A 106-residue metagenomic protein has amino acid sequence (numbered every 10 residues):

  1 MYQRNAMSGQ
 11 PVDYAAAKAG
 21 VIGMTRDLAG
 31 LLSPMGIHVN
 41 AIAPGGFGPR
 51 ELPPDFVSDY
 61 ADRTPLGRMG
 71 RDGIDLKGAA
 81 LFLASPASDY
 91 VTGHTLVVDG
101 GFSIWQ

Functional and structural regions predicted by a protein language model:
M1-G20, T25-P34, G46: Catalytic loop of short-chain dehydrogenase/reductase
M1-Y2, G46-G48, L52, G101-S103: Conserved sequence/active-site signature of Rossmann-fold short-chain dehydrogenase/reductase
S33, H38, V91-G93: Short, small/polar-rich loop/turn modules that mediate ligand/substrate recognition or access, typified
H38-G48, A84, V97-D99: Conserved SDR Rossmann-fold cofactor-binding beta-strand/turn motif
D55-I74: Catalytic Tyr-x(3-8)-Lys segment
D75-L76, L83: Non-catalytic, hydrophobic alpha-helical segments
L81, T92-Q106: Short C-terminal tail/terminal secondary-structure segment of NAD(P)H-dependent dehydrogenase/reductase domains
